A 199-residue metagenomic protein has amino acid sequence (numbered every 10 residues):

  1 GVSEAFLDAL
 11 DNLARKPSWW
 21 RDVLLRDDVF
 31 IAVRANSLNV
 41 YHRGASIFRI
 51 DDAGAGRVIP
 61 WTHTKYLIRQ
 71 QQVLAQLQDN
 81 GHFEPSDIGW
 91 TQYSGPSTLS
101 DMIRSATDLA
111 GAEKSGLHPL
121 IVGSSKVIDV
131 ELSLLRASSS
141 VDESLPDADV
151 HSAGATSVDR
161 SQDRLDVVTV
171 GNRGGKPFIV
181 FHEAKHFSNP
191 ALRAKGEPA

Functional and structural regions predicted by a protein language model:
G1-A199: Charged, terminal alpha-helix-loop-beta segments that serve as non-catalytic nucleic-acid engagement and/or assembly
